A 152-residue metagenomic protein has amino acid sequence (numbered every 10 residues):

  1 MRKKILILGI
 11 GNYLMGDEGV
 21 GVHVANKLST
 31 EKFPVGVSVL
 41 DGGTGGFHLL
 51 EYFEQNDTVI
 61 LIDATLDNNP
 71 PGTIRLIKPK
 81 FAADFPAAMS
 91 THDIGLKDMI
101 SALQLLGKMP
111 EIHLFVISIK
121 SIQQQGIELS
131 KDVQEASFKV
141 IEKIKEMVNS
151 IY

Functional and structural regions predicted by a protein language model:
R2, F33-P34, G107-M109: Short, well-ordered coil/turn elements that cap or connect secondary structure elements
I5-L8, M15-G16, V22-G72, L76-K78: Nucleotide and nucleotide-moiety/phosphate-recognizing core
L8-I10, F115: Short hydrophobic segments within beta-strands
Y13, G42, A88, H92: Glycine- and other small-residue-rich loops at beta-strand/loop junctions that grip anionic moieties
G16-D17, Q125: Secondary-structure boundary/capping motif
G19, H23, T44, I94-D98 (+2 more regions): Conserved active-site and cofactor/substrate-binding residues in soluble primary-metabolism enzymes
L61, T65-I112: Helix-loop-strand module that forms the ligand-binding subsite of alpha/beta enzymes
D98-Y152: Phosphate-binding/catalytic loops
